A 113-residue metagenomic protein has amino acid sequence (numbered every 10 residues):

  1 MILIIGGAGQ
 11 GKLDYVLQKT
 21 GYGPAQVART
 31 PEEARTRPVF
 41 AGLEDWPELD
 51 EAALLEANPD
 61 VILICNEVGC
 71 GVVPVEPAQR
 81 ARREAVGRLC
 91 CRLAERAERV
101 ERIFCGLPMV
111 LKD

Functional and structural regions predicted by a protein language model:
M1-R29: Glycine-rich P-loop/Walker A and Walker A-like loops and their local beta1-loop-alpha1 context in P-loop NTPases
L3, V39-G42, I62-I64: Structural motif
K19-W46: Conserved substrate/cofactor phosphate-moiety recognition/catalytic segment in nucleotide-dependent phosphotransferases
P47-D113: Replace "adjacent to P-loop NTPase cores in ATP/GTP-dependent enzymes" with "adjacent to NTP-binding cores
